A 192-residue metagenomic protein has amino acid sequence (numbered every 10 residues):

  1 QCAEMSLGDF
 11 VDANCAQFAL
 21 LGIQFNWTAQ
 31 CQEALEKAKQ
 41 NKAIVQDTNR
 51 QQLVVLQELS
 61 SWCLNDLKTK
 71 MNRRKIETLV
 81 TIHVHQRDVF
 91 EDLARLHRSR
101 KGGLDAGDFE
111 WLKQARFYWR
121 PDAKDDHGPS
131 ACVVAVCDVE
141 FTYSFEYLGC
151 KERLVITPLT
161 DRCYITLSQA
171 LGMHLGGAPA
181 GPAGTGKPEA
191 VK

Functional and structural regions predicted by a protein language model:
Q1-P158, R162: Extended, charged/polar low-complexity intrinsically disordered regions
T142-S144, Y164, H174-A178: Beta-strand-rich binding-surface signature of beta-sandwich/beta-barrel folds used to engage anionic ligands
R153-T157, T166, P182-G186: Outer-pore/vestibule module of multi-pass helical membrane proteins
D161-I165, Q169: Short, contiguous clusters of charged residues that form electrostatic/catalytic patches at enzyme active sites, used
Q169-K192: Walker A/P-loop
